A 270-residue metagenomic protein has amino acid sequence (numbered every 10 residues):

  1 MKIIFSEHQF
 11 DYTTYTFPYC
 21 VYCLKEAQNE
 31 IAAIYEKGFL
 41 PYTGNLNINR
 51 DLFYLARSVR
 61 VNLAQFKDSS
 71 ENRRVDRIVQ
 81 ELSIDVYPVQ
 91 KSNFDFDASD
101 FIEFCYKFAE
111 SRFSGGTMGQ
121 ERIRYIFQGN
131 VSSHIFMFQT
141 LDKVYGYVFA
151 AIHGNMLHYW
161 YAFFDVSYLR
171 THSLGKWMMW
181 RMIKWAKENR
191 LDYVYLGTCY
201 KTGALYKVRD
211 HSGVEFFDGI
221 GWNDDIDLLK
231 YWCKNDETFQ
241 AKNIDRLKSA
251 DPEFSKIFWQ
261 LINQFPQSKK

Functional and structural regions predicted by a protein language model:
M1-D85, L196-K270: Terminal substrate-recognition subdomain of acyl/acetyltransferases
E7-H8, T16-F17, G119-R122, S133 (+1 more regions): Short secondary-structure boundary micro-motifs
T13-T16, Y87, C105, Q120 (+2 more regions): Generic, low-specificity signal for short hydrophobic/alpha-helical stretches with a mild N-terminal bias, encompassing
C20-N29, S132-S133, V144-E215, L228: Acyl-donor binding region in acyl/amide transferases
I34, F108-R112, A186: Hydrophobic, Leu/Ile/Phe/Ala-enriched alpha-helical segments that form helix-helix packing faces
I34-Y35, Q120-N130, K184, Y231: Short alpha-helical interface patches
N49, N72, E81-T171, N263-P266: A conserved beta-strand-loop-helix scaffold within acyl/acetyltransferase catalytic domains
